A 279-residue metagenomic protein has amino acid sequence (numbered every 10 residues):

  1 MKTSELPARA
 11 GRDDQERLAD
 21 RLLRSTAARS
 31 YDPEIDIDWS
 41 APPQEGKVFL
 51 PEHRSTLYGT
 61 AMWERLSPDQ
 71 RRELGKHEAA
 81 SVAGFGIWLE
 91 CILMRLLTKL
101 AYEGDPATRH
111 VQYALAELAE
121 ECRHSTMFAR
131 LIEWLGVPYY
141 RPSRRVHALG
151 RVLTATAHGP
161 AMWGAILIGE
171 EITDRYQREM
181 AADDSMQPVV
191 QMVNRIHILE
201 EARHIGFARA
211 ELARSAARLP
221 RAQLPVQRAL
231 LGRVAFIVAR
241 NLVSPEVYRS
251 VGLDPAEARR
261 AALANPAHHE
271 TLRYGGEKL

Functional and structural regions predicted by a protein language model:
M1-V111, W134-R141, R145-V146, G159-P160 (+1 more regions): Terminal targeting/low-complexity segments that flank the catalytic cores of oxidoreductases
G86-E90, M94, E117-I132, W163-Q177 (+2 more regions): Alpha-helical transition-metal enzyme core signature, strongest for iron centers
K99, E179-A182, A213: Short glycine/serine- and small hydrophobic-enriched flexible loop segments
G104-T108, C122, G136, D184-P188 (+1 more regions): Residues at alpha-helix boundaries and short interhelical turns
H110-E117, V193, H197: Extended, well-ordered alpha-helical scaffold segments
R130-L199, V226-A239: Active-site-proximal alpha-helical scaffolds that flank and shape metal-associated catalytic sites
V189-H204, N265-P266, E270-L279: Preference for long, well-ordered alpha-helical segments
I205-A216, R228-G232: Helix-loop elements that line ligand-binding/catalytic pockets
